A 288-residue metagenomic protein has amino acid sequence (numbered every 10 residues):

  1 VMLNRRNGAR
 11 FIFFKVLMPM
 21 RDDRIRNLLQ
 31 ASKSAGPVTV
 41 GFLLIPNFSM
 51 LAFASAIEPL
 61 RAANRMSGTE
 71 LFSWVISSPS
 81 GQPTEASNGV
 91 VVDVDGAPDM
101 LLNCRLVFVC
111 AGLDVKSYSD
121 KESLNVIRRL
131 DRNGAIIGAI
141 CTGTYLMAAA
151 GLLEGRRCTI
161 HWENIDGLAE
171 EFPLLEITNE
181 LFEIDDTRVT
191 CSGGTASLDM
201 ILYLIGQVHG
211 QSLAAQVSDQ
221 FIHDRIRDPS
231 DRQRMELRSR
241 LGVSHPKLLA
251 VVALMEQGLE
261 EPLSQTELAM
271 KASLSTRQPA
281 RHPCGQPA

Functional and structural regions predicted by a protein language model:
M2-I137, L146-A149, L202, G206 (+2 more regions): Extended, subdomain-level signal for the structured scaffold at the beginning of enzyme domains
P37-T39, R157, T187: Residues that mark the start of a beta-strand
S78-S80, G96, W162, L181 (+1 more regions): Residues at the C-termini of beta-strands that transition into short coil/loop
R105, I136-G138, R156, E180 (+1 more regions): Generic beta-strand structural signal
K116-S117, L146-A149, G155, D166-L168 (+1 more regions): Short, well-ordered, mixed-charge alpha-helical segments that flank or form enzyme active sites
E154-F182, Q216-V217, F221: A conserved active-site-flanking secondary-structure segment within enzyme catalytic domains
N179-I222: Conserved anion/nucleotide-ligand pocket segment
